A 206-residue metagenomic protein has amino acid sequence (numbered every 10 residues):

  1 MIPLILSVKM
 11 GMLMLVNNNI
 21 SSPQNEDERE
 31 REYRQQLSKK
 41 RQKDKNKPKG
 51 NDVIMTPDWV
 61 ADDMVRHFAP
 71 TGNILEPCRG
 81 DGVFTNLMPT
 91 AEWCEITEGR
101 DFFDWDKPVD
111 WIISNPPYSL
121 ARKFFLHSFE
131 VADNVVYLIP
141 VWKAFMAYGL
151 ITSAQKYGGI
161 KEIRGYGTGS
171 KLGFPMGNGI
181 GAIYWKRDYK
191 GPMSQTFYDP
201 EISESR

Functional and structural regions predicted by a protein language model:
I2-R206: Class I S-adenosyl-L-methionine-dependent methyltransferase catalytic core
